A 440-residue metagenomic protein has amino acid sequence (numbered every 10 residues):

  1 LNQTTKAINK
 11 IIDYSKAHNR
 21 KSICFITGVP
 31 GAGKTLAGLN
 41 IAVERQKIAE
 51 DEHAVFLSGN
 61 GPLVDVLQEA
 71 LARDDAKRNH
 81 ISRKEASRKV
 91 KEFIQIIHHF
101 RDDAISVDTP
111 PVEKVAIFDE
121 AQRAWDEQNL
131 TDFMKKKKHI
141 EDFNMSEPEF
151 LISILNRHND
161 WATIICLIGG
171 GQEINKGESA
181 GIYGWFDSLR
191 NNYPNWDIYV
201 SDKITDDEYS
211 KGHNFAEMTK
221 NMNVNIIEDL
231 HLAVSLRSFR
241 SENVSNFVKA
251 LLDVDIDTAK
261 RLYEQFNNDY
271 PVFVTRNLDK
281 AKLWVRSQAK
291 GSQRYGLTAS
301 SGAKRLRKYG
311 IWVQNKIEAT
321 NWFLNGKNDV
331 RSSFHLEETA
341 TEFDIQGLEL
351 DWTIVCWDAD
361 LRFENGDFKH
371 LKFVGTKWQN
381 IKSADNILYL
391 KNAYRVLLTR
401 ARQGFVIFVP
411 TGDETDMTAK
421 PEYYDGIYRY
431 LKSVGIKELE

Functional and structural regions predicted by a protein language model:
L1-S22: N-terminal pre-P-loop "Q-motif" helix
I26: Hydrophobic anchor at the beta1->P-loop junction of P-loop NTPases
K34: Conserved lysine of the Walker
G38, I174-S179, T205-F363: Conserved helicase/translocase motor-coupling segment
E52-A70: Conserved Walker A/P-loop ATP-binding site and its immediately adjacent core in helicase/helicase-like ATPase domains
I81-L155, E337-T341: Conserved RecA-like ASCE ATPase "motif II neighborhood" in helicase/translocase motors
I117-A216: Signature of the SF2 helicase/ATPase Hel1-core->accessory helical subdomain module
T163, E338-E440: C-terminal accessory regions
